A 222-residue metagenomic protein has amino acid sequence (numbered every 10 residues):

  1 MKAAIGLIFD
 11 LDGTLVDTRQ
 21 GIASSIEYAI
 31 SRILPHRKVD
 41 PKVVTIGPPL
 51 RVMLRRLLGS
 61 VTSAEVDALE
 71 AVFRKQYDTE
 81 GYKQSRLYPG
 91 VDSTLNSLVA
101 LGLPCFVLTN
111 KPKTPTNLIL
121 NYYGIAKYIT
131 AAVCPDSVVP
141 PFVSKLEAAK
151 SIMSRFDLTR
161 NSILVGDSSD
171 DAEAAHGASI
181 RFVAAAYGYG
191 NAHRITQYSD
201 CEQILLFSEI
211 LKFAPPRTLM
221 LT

Functional and structural regions predicted by a protein language model:
K2, A100-L103, R155-R160: Glycine-rich phosphate-binding loop signature in dinucleotide/nucleotide-binding domains
K2-S93, L101, T114: N-terminal helical cap/lid subdomain that shapes the substrate entry/recognition surface in HAD-like hydrolases
G6-I8, F106, S162-I163, D167 (+1 more regions): Hydrophobic "anchor" residues on beta-strands that sit immediately upstream of conserved functional sites
S25, M53, G90, P115-L118 (+3 more regions): Phosphate- and divalent-cation-binding pockets in alpha/beta enzyme and binding domains that engage nucleotide-derived
D92-V99, M153, A172-H176: Surface-exposed amphipathic alpha-helices with a cationic face
K113-I163, S169, G177, A192-R194: Substrate-recognition "cap/lid" segment bordering the active-site pocket of phosphatases
L164-Q203: Acidic, Mg2+-coordinating phosphoryl-transfer loop and its flanking beta/alpha structural elements, shared across
I210-M220: Short amphipathic alpha-helix with an adjacent loop that forms part of the alpha/beta core around
